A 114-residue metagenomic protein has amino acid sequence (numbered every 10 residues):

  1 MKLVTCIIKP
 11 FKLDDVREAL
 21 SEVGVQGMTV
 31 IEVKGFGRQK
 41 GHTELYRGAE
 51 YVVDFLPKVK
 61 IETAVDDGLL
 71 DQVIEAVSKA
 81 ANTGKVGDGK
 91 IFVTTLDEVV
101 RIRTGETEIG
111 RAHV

Functional and structural regions predicted by a protein language model:
M1-H113: Positively charged, small/polar-rich N-terminal and surface patches that mediate targeting and assembly and bind
